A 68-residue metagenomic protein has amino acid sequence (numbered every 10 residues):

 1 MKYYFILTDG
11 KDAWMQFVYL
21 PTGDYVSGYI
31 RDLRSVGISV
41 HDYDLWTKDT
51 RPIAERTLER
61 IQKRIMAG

Functional and structural regions predicted by a protein language model:
Y3-D9: A short beta-strand micro-motif
A13-D24, W46-T50: A short, exposed loop/beta-hairpin motif centered on an aromatic-Gly-Thr core
D32-G68: Short, mixed-charge low-complexity intrinsically disordered segments
